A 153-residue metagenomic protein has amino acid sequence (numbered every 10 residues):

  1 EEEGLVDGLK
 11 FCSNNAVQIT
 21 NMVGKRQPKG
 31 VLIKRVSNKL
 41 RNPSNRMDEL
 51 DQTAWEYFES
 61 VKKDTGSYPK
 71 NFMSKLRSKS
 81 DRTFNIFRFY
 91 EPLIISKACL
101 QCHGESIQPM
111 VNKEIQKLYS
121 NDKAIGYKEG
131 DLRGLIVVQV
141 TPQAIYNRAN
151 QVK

Functional and structural regions predicted by a protein language model:
E1-I95, M110-K153: Extracytoplasmic c-type cytochrome modules immediately beyond a signal peptide or single-pass transmembrane anchor
S96-S106: The canonical Cys-X-X-Cys-His
